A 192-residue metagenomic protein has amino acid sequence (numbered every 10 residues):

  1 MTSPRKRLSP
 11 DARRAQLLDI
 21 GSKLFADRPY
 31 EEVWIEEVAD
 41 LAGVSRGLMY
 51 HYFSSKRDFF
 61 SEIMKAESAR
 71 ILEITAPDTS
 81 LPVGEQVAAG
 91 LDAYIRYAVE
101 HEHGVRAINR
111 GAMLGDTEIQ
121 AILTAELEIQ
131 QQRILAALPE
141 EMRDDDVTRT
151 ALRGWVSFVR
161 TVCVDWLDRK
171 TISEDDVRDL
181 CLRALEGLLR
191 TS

Functional and structural regions predicted by a protein language model:
M1-A12, S192: N-terminal intrinsically disordered/low-complexity leader segments
Q16, I20, L24-D58, E62: Helix-turn-helix
I20-R28, R70-D78, F158-R169: Solvent-exposed, amphipathic alpha-helical segments
F53, F60-E67, I74, I122-L123: Alpha-helical DNA-contacting segments of helix-turn-helix folds
E62, A76-E100, E140, D144 (+2 more regions): Hydrophobic alpha-helical connector segments
A69-L72, T117-M142, D146-S157, T161 (+1 more regions): Amphipathic alpha-helical packing segments from all-alpha helical-bundle domains
E85-N109, A125, Q131-L135, V156: Helical hydrophobic small-molecule/effector-binding pocket
Y97-Q120, L135, T161-D168: Amphipathic alpha-helical segments used for helix-helix packing
